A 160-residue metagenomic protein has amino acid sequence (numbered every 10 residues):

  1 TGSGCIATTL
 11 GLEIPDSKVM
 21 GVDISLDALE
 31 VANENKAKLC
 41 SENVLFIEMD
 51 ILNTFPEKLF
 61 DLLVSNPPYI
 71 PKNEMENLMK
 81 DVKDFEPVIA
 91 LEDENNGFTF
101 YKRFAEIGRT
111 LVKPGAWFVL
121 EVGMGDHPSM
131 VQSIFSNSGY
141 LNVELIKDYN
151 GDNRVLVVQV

Functional and structural regions predicted by a protein language model:
T1-E76, G125: Conserved SAM/SAH cofactor-binding pocket of Class I
C5, S17, D84-E86, G151: Short, solvent-exposed coil/turn segments
T9, D23, K83, A90 (+2 more regions): Conserved beta-strand segments that form the floor/walls of ligand-binding pockets within enzyme and binding domains
L10, V82, F104-G108: Class I S-adenosylmethionine-dependent transferase superfamily signal
P15, E42, L78, G139-L141 (+1 more regions): Residue-level signal for beta-strand positions within conserved beta-sheet cores that form or flank
Y69, Q159-V160: C-terminal beta-strand of the catalytic ATP-binding
Y69-F100: Mobile active-site "lid"/loop adjacent to the S-adenosyl-L-methionine
N95-Q159: Conserved Class I SAM-dependent methyltransferase catalytic core
